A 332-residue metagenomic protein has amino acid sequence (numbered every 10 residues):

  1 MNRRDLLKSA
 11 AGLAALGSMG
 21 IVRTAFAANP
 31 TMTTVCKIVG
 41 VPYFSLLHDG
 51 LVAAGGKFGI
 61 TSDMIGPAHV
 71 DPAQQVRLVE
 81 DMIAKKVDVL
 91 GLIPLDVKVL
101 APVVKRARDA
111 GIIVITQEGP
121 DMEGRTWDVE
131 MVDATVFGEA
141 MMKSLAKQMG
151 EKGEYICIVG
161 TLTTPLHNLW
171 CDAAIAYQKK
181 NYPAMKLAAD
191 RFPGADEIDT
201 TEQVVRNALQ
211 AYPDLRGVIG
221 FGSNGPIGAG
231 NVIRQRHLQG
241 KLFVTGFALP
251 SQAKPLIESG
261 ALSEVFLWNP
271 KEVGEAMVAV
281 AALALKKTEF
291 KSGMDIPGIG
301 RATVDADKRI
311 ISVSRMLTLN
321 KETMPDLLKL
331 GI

Functional and structural regions predicted by a protein language model:
M1, I21-V35, L46: C-terminal segment of N-terminal export signals and the immediately downstream linker at the start of the mature
D5-A25: N-terminal export signals
V35-D49, M64-Q74, L95-D96, G119 (+6 more regions): Hinge/beta->alpha junction and helix N-cap segments in small-molecule ligand-binding domains
D49-D63, K180-M185: Signal peptide-proximal N-terminal region of secreted/periplasmic/extracellular or secretory-lumen proteins
T61, V97-E139, S144-Q148, E154 (+3 more regions): Flexible loop/hinge segments that line or gate small-molecule binding clefts
V89, P94-R108, A174, G194-L256: Hydrophobic alpha-helical
P165-L166, Y177, N181, A276-I332: Hinge/cleft segment of the Venus flytrap/periplasmic-binding protein
G222-G230, E258, W268-E289: Extracellular/periplasmic ligand-binding modules, especially the Venus flytrap/periplasmic-binding
